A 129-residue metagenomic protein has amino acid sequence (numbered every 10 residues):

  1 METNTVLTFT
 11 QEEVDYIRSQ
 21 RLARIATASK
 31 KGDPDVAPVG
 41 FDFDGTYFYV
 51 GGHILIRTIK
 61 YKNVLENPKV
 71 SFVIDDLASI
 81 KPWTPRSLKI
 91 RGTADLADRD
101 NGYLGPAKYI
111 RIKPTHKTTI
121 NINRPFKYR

Functional and structural regions predicted by a protein language model:
M1-L22, R129: Extreme N-terminal tail/first-helix region
T5-L7, H53, D95: Short gly/ser/thr-rich secondary-structure transition/capping motifs
F9-E12, V36-A37, R57-I59: A generic local structural motif
I17-R18, Y49, Y109-P114: A generic structural signal for ordered secondary structure
R18-Q20, D33-P34, S87, Y103-G105: Short solvent-exposed loop/turn micro-motifs enriched in small/polar/acidic residues
R21-L55, F72: Short beta-strand segments
L55-H116: Short, structured beta-strand-loop surface elements
Y109-R129: Flexible glycine-rich active-site/ligand-binding loops centered on an Asp-His dyad
